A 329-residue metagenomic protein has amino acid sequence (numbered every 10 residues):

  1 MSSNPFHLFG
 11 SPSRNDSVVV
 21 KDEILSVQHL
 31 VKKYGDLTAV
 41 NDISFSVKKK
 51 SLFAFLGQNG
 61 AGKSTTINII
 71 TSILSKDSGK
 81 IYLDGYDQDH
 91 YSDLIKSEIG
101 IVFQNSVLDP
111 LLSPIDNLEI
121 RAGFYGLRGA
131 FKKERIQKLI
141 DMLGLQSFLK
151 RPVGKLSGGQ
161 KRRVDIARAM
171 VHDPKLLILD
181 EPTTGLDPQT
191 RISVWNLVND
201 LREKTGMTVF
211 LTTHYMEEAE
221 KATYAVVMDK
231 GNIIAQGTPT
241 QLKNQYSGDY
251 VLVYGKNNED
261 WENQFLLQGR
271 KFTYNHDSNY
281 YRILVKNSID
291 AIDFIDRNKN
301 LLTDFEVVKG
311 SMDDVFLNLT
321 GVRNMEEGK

Functional and structural regions predicted by a protein language model:
G79-D87, I95: Conserved ABC transporter NBD signature motif
E119, G123, A130-F148: Conserved ABC ATPase "signature" region
P152-L156: Conserved ABC ATPase signature
D173: Conserved catalytic motifs of ABC-family nucleotide-binding domains
L177-D180: Catalytic Walker B motif of ABC-type/P-loop ATPase nucleotide-binding domains
L197-V285: ABC transporter nucleotide-binding domain
